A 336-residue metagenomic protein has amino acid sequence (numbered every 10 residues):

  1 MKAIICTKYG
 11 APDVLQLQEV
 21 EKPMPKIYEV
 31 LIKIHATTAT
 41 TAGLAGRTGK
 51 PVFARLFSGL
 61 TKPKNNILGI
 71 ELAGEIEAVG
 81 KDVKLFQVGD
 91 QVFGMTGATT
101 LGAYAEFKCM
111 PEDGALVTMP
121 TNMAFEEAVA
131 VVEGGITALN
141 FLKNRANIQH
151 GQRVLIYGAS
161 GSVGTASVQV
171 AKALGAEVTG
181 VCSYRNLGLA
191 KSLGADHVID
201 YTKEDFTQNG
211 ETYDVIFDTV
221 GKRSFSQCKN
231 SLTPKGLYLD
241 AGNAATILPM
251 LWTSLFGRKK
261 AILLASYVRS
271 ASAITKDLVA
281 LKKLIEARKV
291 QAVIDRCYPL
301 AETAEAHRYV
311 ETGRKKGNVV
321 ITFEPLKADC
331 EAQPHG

Functional and structural regions predicted by a protein language model:
E21-T38, P51-L101: Glycine-rich beta-strand-centered segment in the early N-terminal region that forms part of a ligand/cofactor-binding
T61-K62, I70-E71, A78, L85 (+1 more regions): NAD(P)H dinucleotide-binding glycine-rich loop of Rossmann-like/cofactor-binding domains, especially the beta1-alpha1
G80-D82, V178-L189, K222-F225, N243-T246: Short glycine/proline-centered loop/turn elements that form peptide/ligand docking sites
Q91, R153, G236-L237: Short glycine-centered segments of the SAM/dcSAM-binding site in methyltransferase folds
F93, I199, I216-F217, L239: N-terminal Rossmann-like NAD(P) cofactor-binding module of classical short-chain dehydrogenase/reductase
A128-D200: Mid-domain Rossmann-like dinucleotide-binding core that forms the NAD(H)/NADP(H) cofactor-binding site
Q208-V215: A short acidic, Gly/Pro-enriched loop at the edge of an enzyme's catalytic core that lines a small-molecule cofactor
K222-K289, T322-H335: Glycine-rich phosphate-binding loop and adjacent beta-alpha segment of Rossmann(oid) nucleotide-cofactor-binding
